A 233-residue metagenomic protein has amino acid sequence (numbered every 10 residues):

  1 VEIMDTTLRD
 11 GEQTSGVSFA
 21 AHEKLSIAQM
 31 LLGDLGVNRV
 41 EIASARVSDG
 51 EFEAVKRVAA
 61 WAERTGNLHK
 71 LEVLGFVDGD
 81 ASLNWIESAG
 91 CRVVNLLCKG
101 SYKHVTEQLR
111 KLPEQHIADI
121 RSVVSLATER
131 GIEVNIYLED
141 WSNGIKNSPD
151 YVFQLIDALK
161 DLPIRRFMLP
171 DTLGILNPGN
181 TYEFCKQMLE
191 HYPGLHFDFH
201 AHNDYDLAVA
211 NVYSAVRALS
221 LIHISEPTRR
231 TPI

Functional and structural regions predicted by a protein language model:
V1-G79: N-terminal capping/small domains of soluble enzymes
I3-T6, N38-I42, N67-G75, V94-L96 (+3 more regions): Hydrophobic faces of well-ordered beta-strands that scaffold small-molecule active sites in alpha/beta enzyme cores
D5, V212-Y213: N-terminal beta1-alpha1-beta2 module of alpha/beta enzyme domains
R9, A43-V47, L74-G79, K99-S101 (+3 more regions): Active-site beta-loop-alpha junctions enriched in small/polar residues
F19-V37, D80-Q108, P113-V134, W141-Y192 (+2 more regions): Alpha/beta enzyme core
V47-V73, G79-S88, K111-Q115, G144 (+2 more regions): Active-site loop-helix segments enriched in His/Asp/Glu that coordinate and activate a nucleophilic water at divalent
E51-V73, A118-G131, Y182-F199: Alpha-helix-loop-beta-strand connector modules within alpha/beta enzyme cores
I222-I233: Single conserved hydrophobic/aromatic residue that forms the stacking wall/gate of nucleotide- or nucleobase-binding
